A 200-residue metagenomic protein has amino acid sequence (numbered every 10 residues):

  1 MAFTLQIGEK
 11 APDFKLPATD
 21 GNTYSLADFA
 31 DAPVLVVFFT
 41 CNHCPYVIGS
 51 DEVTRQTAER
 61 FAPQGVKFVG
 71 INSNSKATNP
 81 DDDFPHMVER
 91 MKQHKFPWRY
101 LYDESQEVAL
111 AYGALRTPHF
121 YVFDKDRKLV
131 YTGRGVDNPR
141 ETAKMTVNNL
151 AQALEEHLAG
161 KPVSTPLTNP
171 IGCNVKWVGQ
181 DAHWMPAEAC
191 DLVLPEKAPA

Functional and structural regions predicted by a protein language model:
M1-L167, D181, A189-A200: Chalcogenol-based redox active-site neighborhoods
N169-D181: A short, charged, Gly/Pro-tolerant segment at domain boundaries
W184: Short terminal or interdomain "cap/linker" segment that borders an active site or interface and mediates
